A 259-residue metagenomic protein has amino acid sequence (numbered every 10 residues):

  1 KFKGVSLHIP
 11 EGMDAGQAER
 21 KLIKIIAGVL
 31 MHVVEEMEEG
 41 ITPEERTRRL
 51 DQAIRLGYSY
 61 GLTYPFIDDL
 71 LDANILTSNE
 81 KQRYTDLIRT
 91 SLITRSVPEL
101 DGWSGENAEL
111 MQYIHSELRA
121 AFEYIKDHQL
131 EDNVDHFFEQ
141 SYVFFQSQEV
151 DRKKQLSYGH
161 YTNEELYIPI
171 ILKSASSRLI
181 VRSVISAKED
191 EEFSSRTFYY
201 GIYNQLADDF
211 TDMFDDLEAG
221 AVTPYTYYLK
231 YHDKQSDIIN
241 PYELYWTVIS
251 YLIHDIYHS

Functional and structural regions predicted by a protein language model:
K1-T63, L70, E80-Y203, D209-F210 (+1 more regions): All-alpha helical catalytic cores of prenyl diphosphate-utilizing isoprenoid enzymes
T77-E80, G220-A221: GT-A fold catalytic core of metal-dependent nucleotide-sugar glycosyltransferases, centered on the diacidic
E192-S259: Active-site/pore-lining binding-face segments in mid-to-C-terminal subdomains
